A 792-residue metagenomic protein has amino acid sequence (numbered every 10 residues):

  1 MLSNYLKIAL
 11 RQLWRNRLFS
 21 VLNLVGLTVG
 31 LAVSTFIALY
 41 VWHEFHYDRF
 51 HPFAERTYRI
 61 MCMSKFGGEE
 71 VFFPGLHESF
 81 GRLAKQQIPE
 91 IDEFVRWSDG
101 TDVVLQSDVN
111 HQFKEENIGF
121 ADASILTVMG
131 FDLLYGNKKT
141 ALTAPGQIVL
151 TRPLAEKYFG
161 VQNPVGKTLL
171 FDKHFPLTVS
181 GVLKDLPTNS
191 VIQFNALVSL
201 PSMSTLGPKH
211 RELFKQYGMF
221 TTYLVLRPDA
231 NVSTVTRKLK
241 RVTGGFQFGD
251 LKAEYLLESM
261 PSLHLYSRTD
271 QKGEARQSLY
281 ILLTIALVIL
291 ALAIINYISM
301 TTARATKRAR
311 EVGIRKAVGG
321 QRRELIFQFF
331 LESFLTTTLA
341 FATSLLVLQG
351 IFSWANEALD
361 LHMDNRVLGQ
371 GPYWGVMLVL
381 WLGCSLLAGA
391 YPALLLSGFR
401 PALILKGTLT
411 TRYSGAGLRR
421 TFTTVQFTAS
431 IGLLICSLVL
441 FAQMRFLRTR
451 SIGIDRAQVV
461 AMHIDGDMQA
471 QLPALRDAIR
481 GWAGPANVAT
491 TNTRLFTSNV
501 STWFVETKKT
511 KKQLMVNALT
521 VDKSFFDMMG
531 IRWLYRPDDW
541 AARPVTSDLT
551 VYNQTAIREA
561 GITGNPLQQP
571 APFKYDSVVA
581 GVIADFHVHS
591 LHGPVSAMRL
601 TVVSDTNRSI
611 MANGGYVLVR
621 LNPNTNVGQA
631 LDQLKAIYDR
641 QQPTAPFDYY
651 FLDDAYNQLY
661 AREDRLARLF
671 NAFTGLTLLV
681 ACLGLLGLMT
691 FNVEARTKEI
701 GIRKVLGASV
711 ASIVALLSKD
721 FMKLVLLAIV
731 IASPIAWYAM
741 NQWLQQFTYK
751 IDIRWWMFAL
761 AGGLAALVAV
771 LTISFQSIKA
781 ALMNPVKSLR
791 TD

Functional and structural regions predicted by a protein language model:
M1-L24, L263, R268-T269, T301-T338 (+3 more regions): Alpha-helical transmembrane segments of integral membrane proteins
M1-R11, R15, F19, H51 (+11 more regions): Membrane-helix entry/capping segments
L13-N16, N23, E44, I60 (+30 more regions): Generic structural signal for small/hydrophobic residues in well-ordered secondary structure, especially within
R15-V41, A275-R310, T338, A342 (+4 more regions): Hydrophobic alpha-helical transmembrane segments of multi-pass inner-membrane transport and secretion
N16, A293-L335, G684-M722, M783-N784: Interfacial "coupling" helices/loops that link adjacent transmembrane helices in transporter permeases
A32, F36-L39, G244, L256 (+3 more regions): Small-residue-rich transmembrane alpha-helices
I37-V103, R211, K215-Y223, R227 (+4 more regions): Membrane-proximal extracellular/periplasmic loop immediately following the first transmembrane helix
D122-N137, I148-E274, A474-R662: Mid-to-C-terminal secondary-structure elements that act as membrane-proximal/extracytoplasmic interface segments
